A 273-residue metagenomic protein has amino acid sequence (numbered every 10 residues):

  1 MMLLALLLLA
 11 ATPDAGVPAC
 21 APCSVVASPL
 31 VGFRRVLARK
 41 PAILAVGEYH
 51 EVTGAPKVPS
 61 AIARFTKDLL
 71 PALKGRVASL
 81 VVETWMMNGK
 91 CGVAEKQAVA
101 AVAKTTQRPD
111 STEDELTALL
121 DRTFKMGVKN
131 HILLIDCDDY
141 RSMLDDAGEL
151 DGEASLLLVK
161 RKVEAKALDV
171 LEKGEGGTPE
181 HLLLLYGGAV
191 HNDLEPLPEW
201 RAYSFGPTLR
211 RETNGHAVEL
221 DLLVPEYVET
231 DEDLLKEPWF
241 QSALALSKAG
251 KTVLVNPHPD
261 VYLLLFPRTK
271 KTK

Functional and structural regions predicted by a protein language model:
M1-M2, T123: Generic low-polarity alpha-helical segments
M2-A11: Sec-dependent N-terminal signal peptides
P13-K273: Compositional signal for N-terminal targeting/processing segments
